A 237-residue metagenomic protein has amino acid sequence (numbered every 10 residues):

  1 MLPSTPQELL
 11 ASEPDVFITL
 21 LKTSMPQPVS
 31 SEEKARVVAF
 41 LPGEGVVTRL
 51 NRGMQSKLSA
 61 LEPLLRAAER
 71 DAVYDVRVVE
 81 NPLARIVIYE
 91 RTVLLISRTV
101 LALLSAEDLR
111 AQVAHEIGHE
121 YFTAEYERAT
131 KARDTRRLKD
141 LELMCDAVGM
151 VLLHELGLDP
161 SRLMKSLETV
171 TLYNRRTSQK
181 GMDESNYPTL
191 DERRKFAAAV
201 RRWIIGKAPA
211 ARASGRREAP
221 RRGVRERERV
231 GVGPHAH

Functional and structural regions predicted by a protein language model:
M1-S59, P63-N81, R85-I88, V93 (+4 more regions): C-terminal capping/extension segments of zinc metalloprotease domains
V47-T48, T130-V148, S185-P188: Active-site metal-coordination segments of metallo-dependent hydrolases
V100, E107-L109, I117-R133, L152-P160: Catalytic Zn2+-binding segment of zinc metalloproteases
